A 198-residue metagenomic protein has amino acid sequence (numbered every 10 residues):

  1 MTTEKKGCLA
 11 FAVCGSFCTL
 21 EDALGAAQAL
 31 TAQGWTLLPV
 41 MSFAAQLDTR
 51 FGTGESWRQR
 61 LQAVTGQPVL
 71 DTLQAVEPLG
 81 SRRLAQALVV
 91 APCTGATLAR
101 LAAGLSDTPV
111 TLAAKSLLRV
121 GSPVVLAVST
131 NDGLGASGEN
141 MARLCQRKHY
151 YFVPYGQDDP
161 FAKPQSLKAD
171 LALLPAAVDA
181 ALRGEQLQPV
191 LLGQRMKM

Functional and structural regions predicted by a protein language model:
M1-V124, S129-M198: A cross-family phosphate/adenosyl-ligand binding-site feature
